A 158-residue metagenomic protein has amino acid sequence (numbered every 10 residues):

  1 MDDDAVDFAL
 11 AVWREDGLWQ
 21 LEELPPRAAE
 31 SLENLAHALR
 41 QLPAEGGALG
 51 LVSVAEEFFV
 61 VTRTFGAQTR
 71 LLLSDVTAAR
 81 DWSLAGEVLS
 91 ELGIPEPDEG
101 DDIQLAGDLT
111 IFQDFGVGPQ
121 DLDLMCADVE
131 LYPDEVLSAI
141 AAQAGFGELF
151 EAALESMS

Functional and structural regions predicted by a protein language model:
M1-V12, E155-S158: Actinobacteria-biased recognition of intrinsically disordered, low-complexity terminal regions
D2-D4, G17, P25-D81: Compact, well-ordered interaction domains used in eukaryotic information-processing assemblies
A9-A11, L51, V88: Generic structural hydrophobic/aromatic packing signal, biased to beta-strands
A11-W19: Conserved short S/T/G-enriched processing/targeting/catalytic segments and their helical context
E22-P26, D108: Intrinsically disordered, low-complexity regulatory segments in eukaryotic proteins
D81-S158: Charged, compositionally biased boundary regions
